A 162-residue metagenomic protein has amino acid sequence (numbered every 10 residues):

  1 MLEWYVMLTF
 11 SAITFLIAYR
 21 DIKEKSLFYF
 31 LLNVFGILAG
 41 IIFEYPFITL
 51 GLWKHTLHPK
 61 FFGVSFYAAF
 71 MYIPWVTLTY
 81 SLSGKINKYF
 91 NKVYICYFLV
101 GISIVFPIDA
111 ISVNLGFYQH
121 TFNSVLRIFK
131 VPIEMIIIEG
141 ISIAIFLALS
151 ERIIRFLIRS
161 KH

Functional and structural regions predicted by a protein language model:
M1-H162: Aromatic-rich, lipid-facing transmembrane alpha helices and their immediate juxtamembrane interface loops in integral
